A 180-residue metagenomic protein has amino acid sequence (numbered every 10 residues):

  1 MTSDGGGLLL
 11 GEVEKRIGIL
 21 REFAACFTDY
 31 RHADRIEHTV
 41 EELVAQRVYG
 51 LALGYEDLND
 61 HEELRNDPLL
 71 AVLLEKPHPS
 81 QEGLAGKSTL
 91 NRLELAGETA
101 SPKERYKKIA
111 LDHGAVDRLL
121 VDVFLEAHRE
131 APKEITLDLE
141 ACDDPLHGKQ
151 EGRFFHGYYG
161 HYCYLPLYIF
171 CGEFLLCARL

Functional and structural regions predicted by a protein language model:
M1-L180: Dynamic "connector" segments at or just before major functional cores
